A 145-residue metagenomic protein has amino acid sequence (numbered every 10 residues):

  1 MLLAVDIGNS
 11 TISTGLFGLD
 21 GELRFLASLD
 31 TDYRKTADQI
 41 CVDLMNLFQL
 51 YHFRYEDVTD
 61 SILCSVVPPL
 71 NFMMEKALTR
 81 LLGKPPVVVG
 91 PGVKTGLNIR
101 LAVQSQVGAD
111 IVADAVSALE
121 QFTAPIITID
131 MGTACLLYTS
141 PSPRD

Functional and structural regions predicted by a protein language model:
L2-D6, I62, I126-D130: Short glycine-aspartate micro-motif
L2-L44: Short glycine-rich, Thr/Ser-proximal phosphate-binding strand/loop in the N-terminal lobe of ATP-dependent enzymes
T11-S13, M131-L137: Short glycine/serine/threonine-rich phosphate/pyrophosphate-binding segments that cradle anionic phosphate groups
L26, D43-T59: Conserved active-site "lid/cap" helical segment
F53-Q106: Short beta-strand-loop/turn "lid" adjacent to the catalytic site in phosphate-handling enzymes
G83-K84, F122-I126, M131-T133: Short coil/turn connectors at secondary-structure junctions
G96-I126: Conserved phosphate-binding catalytic cores of ATP/NTP-utilizing and phosphoryl-transfer enzymes
Y138-D145: Conserved small/polar residues in nucleotide/adenosyl-binding loops
